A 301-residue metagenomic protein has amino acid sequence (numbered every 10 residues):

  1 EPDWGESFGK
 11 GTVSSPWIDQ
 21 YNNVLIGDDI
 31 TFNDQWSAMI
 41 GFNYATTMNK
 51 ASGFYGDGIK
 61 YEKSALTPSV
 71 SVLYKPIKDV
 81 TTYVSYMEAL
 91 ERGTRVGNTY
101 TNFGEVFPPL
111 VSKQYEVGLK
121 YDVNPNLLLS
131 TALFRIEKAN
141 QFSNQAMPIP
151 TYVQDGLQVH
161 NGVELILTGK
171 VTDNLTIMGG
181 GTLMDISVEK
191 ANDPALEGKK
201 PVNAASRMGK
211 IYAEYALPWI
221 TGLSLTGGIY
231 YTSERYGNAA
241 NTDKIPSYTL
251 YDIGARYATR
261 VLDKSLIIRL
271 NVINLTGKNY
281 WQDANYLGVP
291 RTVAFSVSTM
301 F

Functional and structural regions predicted by a protein language model:
E1-P76, R92-G93: Signature of Gram-negative outer-membrane beta-barrel scaffolds
S14-Q20, D57-S64, G104-V111, Y152-H160 (+3 more regions): Replace "Gram-negative outer membrane beta-barrel proteins" with "bacterial and organellar outer membrane beta-barrel
I26-I30, V70-Y74, V117-Y121, L165-G169 (+5 more regions): Residues on the lipid-exposed face of transmembrane beta-strands in outer-membrane beta-barrel proteins
D34-Q35, R135-E137, Q154-N238, T276 (+1 more regions): Gram-negative outer-membrane beta-barrel transporters
Q35-I40, K78-T82, P125-L129, N174-M178 (+2 more regions): Repeated loop/turn-to-beta-strand initiation elements of outer-membrane beta-barrel proteins
I40-Y44, V84-E88, T131-R135, G179-L183 (+2 more regions): Transmembrane beta-barrel strands of outer-membrane/channel proteins
K75, T81-M87, P109-E189: Membrane-embedded beta-barrel scaffold of Gram-negative outer-membrane proteins
Y115, V202-F301: Conserved C-terminal beta-signal and adjacent last beta-strands/turns of outer-membrane beta-barrel proteins
